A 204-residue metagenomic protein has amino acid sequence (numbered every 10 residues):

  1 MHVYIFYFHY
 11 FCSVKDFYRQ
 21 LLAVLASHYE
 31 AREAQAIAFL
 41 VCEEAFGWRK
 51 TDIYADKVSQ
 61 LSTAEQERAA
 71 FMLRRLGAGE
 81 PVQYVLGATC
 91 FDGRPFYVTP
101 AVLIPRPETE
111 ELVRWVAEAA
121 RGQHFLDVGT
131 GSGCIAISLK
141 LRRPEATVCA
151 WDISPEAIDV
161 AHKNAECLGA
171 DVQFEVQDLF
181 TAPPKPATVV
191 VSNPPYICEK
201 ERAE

Functional and structural regions predicted by a protein language model:
Y4-Y54, V58-L61: Non-catalytic accessory regions of SAM-dependent methyltransferases
V41, G79, T109, I135 (+2 more regions): Residue-level signal for inorganic ion chemistry
E43-W115: Conserved AdoMet
V113-E118, F180: Generic structural signal for well-ordered alpha-helical scaffold segments
G122-G129: Conserved class I S-adenosyl-L-methionine
S132-P144: Conserved SAM-binding loop of SAM-dependent methyltransferases across substrates and taxa, primarily the Class I
R142, A146-T147, W151-E204: S-adenosylmethionine
